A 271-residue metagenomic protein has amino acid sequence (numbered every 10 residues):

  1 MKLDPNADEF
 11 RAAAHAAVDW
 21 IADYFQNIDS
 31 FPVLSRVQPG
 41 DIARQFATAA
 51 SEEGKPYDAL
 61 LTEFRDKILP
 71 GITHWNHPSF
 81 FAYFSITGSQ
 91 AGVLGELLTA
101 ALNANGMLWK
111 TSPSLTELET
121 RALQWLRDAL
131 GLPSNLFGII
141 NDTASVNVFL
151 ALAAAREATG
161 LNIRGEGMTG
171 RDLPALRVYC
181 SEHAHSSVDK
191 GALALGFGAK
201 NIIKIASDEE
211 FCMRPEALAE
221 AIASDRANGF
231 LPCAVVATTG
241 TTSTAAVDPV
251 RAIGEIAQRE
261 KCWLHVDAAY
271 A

Functional and structural regions predicted by a protein language model:
M1-N135: N-terminal entrance/gating region of PLP-dependent enzymes' catalytic architecture
K2-P5, E209, T241: A generic structural motif
D8, A12-Q26, T62, D66 (+9 more regions): A broad, structural surface signal
L69, H77, P133-N135, L173-A175 (+4 more regions): Short, well-ordered loop/turn elements at secondary-structure boundaries
Y83, H185, W263-H265: Histidine-centered active-site/metal-ligand motif
S85-T99, N103-L231: PLP-dependent aspartate aminotransferase-fold enzymes
A184, G240-T241, Y270: Active-site-proximal loop/turn and secondary-structure-junction residues that shape catalytic pockets, frequently
M213-V266: Active-site phosphate-binding strand-loop segment of PLP-dependent enzymes
